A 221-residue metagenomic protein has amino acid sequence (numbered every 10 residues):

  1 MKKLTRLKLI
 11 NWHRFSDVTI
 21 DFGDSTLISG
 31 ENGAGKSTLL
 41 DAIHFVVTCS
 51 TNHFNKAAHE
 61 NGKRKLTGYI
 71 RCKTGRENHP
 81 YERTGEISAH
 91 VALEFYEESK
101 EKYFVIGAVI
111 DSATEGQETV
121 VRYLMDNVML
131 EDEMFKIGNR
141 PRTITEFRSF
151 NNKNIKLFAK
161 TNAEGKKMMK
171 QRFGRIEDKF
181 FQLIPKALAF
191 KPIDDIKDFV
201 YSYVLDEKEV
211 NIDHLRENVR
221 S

Functional and structural regions predicted by a protein language model:
M1-T48: Pre-Walker A-like glycine/lysine-rich segment at the N-terminus of P-loop NTPase domains
D21, T84-E86, I193: Active-site-proximal structural scaffolding
G30, A34, E82, R175 (+1 more regions): Residue-level detector of secondary-structure boundary/capping sites
F45-A57: Post-Walker A helix-loop "phosphate-sensing" segment adjacent to the P-loop in P-loop NTPases
A58-N61, L188: Acidic, serine/threonine- and proline-rich low-complexity intrinsically disordered segments
N61-A163: Nucleotide-state sensing region of NTPase/ATPase domains
G138-S221: Extended, Lys/Glu-rich alpha-helical coiled-coil stalks
